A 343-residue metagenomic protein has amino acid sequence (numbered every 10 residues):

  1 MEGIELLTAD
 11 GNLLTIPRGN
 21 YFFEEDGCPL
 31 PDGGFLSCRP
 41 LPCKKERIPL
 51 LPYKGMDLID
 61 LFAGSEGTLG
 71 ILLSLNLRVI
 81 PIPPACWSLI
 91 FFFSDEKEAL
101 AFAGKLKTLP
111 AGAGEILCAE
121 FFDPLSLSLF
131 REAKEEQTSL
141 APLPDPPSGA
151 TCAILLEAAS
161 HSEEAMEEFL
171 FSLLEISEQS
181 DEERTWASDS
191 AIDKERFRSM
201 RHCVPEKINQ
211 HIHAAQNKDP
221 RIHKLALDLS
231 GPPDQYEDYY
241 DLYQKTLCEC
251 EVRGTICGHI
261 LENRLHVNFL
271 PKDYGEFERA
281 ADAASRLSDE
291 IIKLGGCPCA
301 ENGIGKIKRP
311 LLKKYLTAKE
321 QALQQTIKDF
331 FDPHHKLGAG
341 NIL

Functional and structural regions predicted by a protein language model:
M1-T108, G112: FAD-binding subdomain of flavoenzyme oxidoreductases
L61-G64, L229, C299-A300, D329 (+1 more regions): Short conserved micro-motifs on helix faces and helix-strand junctions that flank and scaffold key functional residues
A63, G275-E278, L311-A318: Alpha-helix capping and helix-loop boundary segments enriched in small/acidic/polar residues
S65, I71, L75-R286, E290 (+1 more regions): C-terminal substrate-recognition/cap domain of FAD-linked oxidoreductases
G258-H259, C297-I304, A339-N341: Short acidic/histidine-rich active-site segments
A284-A322: C-terminal structured "cap/appendage" subdomains that terminate the fold
R309-L343: Activity-critical C-terminal alpha-helical subdomain
